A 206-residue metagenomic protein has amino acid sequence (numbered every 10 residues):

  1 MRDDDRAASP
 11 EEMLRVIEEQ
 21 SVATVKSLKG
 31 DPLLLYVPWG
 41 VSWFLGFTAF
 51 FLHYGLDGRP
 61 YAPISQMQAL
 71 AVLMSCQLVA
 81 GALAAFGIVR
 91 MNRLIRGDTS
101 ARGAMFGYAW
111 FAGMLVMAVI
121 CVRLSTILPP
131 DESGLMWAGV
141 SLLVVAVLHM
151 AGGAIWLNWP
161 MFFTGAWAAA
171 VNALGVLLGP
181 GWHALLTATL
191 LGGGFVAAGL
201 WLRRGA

Functional and structural regions predicted by a protein language model:
M1-P32: N-terminal juxtamembrane cytosolic/stromal segments of multi-pass membrane proteins
A23, L83-A101, V147-A154, A197-R204: C-terminal ends of transmembrane helices
K26-Y36, I64-L70, A104, E132-G139 (+3 more regions): Membrane-water interface of alpha-helical transmembrane segments
S27-V119: Selected alpha-helical membrane-embedding segments in polytopic membrane proteins
L33-Y36, G40, M74, F111 (+6 more regions): Residues within membrane-spanning alpha-helices of integral membrane proteins, especially the hydrophobic core/packing
L52-M67, R123-L135, L178-W182: Helix-coil boundary and interhelical linker segments in multi-pass alpha-helical membrane proteins
A101-M161: Membrane-proximal helix-loop-helix units in multi-pass membrane proteins
V145-A206: Terminal transmembrane helical module of multi-pass membrane proteins
